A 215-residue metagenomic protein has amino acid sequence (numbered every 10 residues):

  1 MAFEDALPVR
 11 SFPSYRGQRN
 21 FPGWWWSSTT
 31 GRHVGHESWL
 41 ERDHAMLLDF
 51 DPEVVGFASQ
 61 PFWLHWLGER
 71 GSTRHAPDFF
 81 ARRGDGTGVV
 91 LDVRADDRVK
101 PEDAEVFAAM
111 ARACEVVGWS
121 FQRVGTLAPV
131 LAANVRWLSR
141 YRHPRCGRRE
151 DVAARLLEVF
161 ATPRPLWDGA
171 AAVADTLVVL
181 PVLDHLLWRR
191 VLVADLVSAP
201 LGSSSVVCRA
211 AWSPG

Functional and structural regions predicted by a protein language model:
M1-G215: Electrostatic, structured charged patches in enzyme active sites and in nucleic-acid/phosphate-binding
